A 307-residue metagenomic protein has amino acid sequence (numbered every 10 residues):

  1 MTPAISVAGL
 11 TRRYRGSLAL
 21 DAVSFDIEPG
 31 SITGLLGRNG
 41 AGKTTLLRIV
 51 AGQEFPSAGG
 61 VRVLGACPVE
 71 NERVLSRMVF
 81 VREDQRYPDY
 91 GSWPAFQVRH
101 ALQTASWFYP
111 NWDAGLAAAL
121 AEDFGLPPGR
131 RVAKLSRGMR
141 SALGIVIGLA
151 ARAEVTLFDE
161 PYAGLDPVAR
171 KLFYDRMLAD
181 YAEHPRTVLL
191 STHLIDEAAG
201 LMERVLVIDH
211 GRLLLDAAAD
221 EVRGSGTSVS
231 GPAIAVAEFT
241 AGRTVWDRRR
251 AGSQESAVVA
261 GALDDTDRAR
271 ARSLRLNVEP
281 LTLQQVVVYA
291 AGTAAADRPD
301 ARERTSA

Functional and structural regions predicted by a protein language model:
I5, L20-A22: Conserved structural motif at the start of ABC-family nucleotide-binding domains
G37-G42: Walker A (P-loop) phosphate-binding loop of ABC-type ATPase nucleotide-binding domains
A51: Helix-to-loop junction immediately C-terminal to a conserved catalytic motif
A58-E70: Conserved ABC transporter NBD signature motif
R82-L143: ABC-family P-loop ATPase nucleotide-binding domains
T156-E160, L165: Catalytic Walker B motif of ABC-type/P-loop ATPase nucleotide-binding domains
F173-A262: ABC transporter nucleotide-binding domain
S253-A307: C-terminal coupling/interaction segments
